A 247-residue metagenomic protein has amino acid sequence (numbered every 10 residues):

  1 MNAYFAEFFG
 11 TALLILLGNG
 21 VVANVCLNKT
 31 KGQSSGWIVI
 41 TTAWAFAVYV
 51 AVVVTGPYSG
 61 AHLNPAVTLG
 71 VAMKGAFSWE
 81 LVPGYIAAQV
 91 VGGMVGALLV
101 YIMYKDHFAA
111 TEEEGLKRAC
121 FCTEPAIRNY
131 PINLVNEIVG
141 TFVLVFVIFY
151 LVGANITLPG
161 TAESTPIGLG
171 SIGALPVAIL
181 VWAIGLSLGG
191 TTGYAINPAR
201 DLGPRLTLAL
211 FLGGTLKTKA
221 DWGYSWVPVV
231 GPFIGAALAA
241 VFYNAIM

Functional and structural regions predicted by a protein language model:
M1-M247: Membrane-interface helix-loop junctions and terminal tails of multi-pass membrane proteins
